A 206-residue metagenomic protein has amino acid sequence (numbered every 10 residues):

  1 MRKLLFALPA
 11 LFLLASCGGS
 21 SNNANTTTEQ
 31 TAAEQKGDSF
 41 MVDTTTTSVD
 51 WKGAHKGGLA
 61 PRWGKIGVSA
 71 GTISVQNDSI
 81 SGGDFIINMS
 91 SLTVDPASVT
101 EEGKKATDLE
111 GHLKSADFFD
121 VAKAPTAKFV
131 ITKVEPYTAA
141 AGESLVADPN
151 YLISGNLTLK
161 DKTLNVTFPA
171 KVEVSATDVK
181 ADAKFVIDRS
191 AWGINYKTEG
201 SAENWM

Functional and structural regions predicted by a protein language model:
M1-L4: Positively charged n-region of N-terminal signal peptides that target proteins for export
F6-P9: Sec-dependent N-terminal signal peptides
L13-S16: C-terminal motif of bacterial Sec signal peptides marking the signal peptidase cleavage site
G18-M206: Low-complexity, acidic/polar, glycine-enriched regions of mature
